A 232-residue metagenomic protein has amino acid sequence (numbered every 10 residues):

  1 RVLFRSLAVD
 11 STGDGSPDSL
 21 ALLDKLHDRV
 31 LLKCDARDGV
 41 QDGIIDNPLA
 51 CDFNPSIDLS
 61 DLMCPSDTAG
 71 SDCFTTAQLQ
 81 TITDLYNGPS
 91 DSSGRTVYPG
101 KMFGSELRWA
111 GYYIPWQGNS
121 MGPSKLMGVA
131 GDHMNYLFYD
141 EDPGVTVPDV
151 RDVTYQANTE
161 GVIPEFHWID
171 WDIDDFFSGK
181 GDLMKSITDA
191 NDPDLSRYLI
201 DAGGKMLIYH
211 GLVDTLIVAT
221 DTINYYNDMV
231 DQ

Functional and structural regions predicted by a protein language model:
R1-Q232: C-terminal His-loop and adjacent cap/lid subdomain of alpha/beta-hydrolase
